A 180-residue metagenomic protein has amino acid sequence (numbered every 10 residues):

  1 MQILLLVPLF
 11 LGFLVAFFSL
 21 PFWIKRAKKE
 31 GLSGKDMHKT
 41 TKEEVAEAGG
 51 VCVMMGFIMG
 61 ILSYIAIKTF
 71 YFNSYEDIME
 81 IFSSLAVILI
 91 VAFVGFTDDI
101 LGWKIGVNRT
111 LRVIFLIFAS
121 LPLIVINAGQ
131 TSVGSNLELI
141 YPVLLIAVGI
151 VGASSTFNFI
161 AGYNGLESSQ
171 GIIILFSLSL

Functional and structural regions predicted by a protein language model:
Q2-L180: "…together with the soluble PPM/PP2C metallo-phosphatase catalytic core" -> "…together with the soluble PPM/PP2C
